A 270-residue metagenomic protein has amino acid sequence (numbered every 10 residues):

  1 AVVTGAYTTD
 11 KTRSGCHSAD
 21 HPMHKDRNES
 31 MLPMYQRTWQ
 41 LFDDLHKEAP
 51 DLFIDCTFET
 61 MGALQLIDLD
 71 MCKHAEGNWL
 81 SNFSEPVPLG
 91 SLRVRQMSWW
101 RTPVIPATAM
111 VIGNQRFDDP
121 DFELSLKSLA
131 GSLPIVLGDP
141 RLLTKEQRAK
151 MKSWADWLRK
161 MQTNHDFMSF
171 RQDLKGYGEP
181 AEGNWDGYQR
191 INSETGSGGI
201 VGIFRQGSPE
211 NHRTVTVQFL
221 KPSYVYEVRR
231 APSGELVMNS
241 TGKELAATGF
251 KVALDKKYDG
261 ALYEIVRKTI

Functional and structural regions predicted by a protein language model:
V2-Y7, M61-L66, V136-Q147, S208-N211 (+1 more regions): Flexible loop/turn segments at secondary-structure boundaries
V3-L41: Aromatic- and acidic-residue-enriched carbohydrate-binding clefts of CAZyme catalytic domains
M31-K145: Glycan-recognition surfaces
L126-K175: Catalytic cores of secreted or luminal carbohydrate-active enzymes
L129, V201, V228: Hydrophobic, well-ordered secondary-structure elements that form the walls of internal hydrophobic environments
G178-P222, A261-E264: Carbohydrate-binding surface patches
Q218-G234: Solvent-exposed beta-hairpin/edge-strand motifs
S240-I270: C-terminal beta-strand-rich structural cap/linker in extracellular carbohydrate-active enzymes
